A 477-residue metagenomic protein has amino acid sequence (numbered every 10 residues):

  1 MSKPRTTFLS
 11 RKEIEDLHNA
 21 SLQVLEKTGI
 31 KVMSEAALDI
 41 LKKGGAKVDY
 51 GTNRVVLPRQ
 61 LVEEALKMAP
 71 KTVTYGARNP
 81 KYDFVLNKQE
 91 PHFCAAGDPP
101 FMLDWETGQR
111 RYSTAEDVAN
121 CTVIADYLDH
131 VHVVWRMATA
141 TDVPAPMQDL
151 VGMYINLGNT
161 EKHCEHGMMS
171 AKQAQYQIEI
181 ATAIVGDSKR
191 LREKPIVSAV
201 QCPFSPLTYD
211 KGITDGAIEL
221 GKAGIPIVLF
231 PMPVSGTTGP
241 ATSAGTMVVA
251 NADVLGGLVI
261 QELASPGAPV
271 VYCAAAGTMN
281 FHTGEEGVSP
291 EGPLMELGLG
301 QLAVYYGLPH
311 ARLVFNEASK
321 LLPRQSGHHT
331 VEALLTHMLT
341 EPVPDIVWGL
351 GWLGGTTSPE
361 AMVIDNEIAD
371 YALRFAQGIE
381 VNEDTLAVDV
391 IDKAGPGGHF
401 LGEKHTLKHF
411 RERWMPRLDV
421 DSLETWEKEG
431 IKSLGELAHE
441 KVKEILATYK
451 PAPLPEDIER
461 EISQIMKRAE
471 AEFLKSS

Functional and structural regions predicted by a protein language model:
S2-P4, S21-K27, Y75-N79, V134-T139 (+1 more regions): Structural motif
S2-T6, T283-G287, F315-L322, L350-A361: Short beta-alpha connecting loops at secondary-structure transitions that line or flank enzyme active sites
F8-A20, T28, M33-I40, E360-S477: Catalytic-core signal marking the mid-to-C-terminal active-site face
L9-L17, G29-K43, D49-G51, Q89-C94 (+2 more regions): N-terminal glycine-rich anion-binding loops that anchor highly charged ligand groups
L17-A20, V24-K31, G44, A65-T72 (+14 more regions): Change "in soluble alpha/beta enzymes" to "in soluble alpha/beta proteins
D39, K43-Q109: Glycine-rich, N-terminal phosphate-binding loop and its surrounding beta-alpha-beta segment
Y112-L339, V343: Helix-rich catalytic cores of soluble enzyme domains
L335-S358: Glycine-rich phosphate-binding active-site loops on the catalytic face of alpha/beta enzymes
